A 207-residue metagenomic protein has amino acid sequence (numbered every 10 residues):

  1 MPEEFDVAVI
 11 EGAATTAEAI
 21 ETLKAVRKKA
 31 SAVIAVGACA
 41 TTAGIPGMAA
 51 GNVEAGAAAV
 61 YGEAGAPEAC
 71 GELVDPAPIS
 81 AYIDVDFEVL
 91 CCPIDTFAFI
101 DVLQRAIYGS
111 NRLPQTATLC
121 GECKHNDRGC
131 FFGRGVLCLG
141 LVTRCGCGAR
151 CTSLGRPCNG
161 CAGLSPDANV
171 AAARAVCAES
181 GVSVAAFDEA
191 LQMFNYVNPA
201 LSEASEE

Functional and structural regions predicted by a protein language model:
M1-V9, A19-I20, K24-A32, A55-E207: Iron-sulfur (Fe-S) cluster-binding modules
I10, A49: Portal/gating segments that form or line small-molecule/metal binding sites
G12-A14, A38: Short glycine-/small-residue-rich Rossmann-like dinucleotide-binding loops
I34-V36: Active-site neighborhood of phospho(di)ester-bond hydrolases with catalytic His/Asp-centered motifs
C39-G44: Short gly/pro/ser/thr-enriched loop/turn and capping motifs at secondary-structure boundaries
P46-M48, D101-V102: Short secondary-structure transition/capping segments
N52: Short beta-strand elements at the ligand-binding edges of bilobed clamshell
